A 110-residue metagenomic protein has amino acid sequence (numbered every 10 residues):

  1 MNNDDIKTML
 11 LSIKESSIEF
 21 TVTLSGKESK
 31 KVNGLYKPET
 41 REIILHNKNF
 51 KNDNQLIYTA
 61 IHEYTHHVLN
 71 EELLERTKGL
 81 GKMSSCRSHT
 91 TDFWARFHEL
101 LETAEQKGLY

Functional and structural regions predicted by a protein language model:
M1-G26: A metal-dependent hydrolase signature that marks the N-terminal structural subdomain at the beginning of catalytic folds
D4, Y58-T59, T91: Short, well-ordered alpha-helical segments
D5-M9, H67, R96-L101: Generic alpha-helical hydrophobic packing signal
T21-E42: Catalytic zinc-binding patch centered on the HExxH motif and its immediate surroundings that defines zinc-dependent
K27-S29, F50-K51, L74-E75: Short, solvent-exposed loop/turn segments at secondary-structure junctions
I43-A60, S85: Short pre-active-site segment immediately N-terminal to the catalytic Zn-binding motif
N54-Q55, E71-Y110: Post-HEXXH active-site segment of zinc metalloproteases
Y58-E71: Active-site recognition of the HExxH zinc-binding catalytic motif
